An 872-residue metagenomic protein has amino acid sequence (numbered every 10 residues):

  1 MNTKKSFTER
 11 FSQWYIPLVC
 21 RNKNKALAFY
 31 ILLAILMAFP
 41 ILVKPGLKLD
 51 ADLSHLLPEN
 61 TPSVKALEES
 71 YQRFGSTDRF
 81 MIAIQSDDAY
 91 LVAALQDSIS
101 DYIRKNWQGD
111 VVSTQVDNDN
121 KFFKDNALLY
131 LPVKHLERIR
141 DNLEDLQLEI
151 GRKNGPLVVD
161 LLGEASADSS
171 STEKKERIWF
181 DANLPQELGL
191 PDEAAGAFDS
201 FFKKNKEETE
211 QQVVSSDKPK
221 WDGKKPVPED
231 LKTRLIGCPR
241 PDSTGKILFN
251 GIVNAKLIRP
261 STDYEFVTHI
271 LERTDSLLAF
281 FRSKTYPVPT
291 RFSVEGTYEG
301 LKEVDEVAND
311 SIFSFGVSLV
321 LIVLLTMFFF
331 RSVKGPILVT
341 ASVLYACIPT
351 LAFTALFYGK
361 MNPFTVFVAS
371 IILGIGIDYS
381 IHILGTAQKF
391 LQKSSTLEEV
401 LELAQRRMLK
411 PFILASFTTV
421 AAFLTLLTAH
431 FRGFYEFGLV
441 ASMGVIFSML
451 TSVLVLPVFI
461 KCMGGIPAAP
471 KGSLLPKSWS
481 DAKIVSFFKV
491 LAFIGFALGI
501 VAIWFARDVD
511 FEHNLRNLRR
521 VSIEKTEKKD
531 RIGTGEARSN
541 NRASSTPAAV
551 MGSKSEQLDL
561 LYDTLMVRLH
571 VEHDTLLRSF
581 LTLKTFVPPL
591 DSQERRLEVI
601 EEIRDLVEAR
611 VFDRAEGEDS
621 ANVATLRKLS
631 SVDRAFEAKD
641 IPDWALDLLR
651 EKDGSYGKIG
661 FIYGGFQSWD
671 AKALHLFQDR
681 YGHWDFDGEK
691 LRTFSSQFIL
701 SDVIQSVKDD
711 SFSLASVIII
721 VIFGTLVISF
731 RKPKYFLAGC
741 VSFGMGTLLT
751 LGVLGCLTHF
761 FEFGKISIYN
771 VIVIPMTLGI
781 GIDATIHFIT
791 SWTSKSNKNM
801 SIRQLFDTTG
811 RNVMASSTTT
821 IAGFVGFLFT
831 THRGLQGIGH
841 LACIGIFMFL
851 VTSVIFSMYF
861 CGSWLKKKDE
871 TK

Functional and structural regions predicted by a protein language model:
N2-L49, V458, C462, I466-N514 (+2 more regions): Signature of alpha-helical transmembrane segments and their immediate interfacial
F39-I41, A94-T244, L248-I252, F266 (+3 more regions): Alpha-helical transmembrane helix bundles of large polytopic membrane transport and channel proteins
E173-V333, L626-F723: Extracytoplasmic
D310-A341, Y345-P349, V420-T425, D710-M745 (+2 more regions): Internal alpha-helical transmembrane segments of multipass membrane proteins, especially hydrophobic lipid-embedded
G335-I383, Y735-F788, V825, I855-F856 (+1 more regions): Hydrophobic transmembrane alpha-helices and their membrane-interface caps in long multi-pass transport proteins
T340, Q392-A429, N797-T830, L850: Pore- and gate-forming transmembrane helices of large, multi-pass membrane proteins
L356-F357, L373-G385, L409-T428, R432-L474 (+5 more regions): Transmembrane alpha-helices and their membrane-interface boundaries in multi-pass membrane transporters and channels
S486-R614: Juxtamembrane segments of multi-pass membrane proteins
